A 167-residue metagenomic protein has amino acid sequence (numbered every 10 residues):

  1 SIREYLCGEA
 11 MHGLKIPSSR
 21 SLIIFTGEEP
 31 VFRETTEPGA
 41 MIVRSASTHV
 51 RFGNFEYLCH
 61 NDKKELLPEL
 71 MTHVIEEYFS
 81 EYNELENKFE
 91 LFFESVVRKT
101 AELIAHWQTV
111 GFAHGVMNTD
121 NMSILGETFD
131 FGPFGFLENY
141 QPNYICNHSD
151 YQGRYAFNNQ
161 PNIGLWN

Functional and structural regions predicted by a protein language model:
S1-E86, E102, I124-F129, F136 (+1 more regions): Conserved ATP-binding subdomain of kinase catalytic cores across diverse folds
P30, T36, T109-H114, N118-L165: Catalytic activation segment of kinase domains across protein kinase-like and atypical kinase folds
E81-E90, D150-N158: Glycine- and acidic
E90-F93, N162: Conserved N-terminal phosphate-binding loop of PLP-dependent enzymes in the Aspartate aminotransferase
E102-V110: Mobile, glycine/GP-rich and aromatic-enriched active-site lid/loop segments adjacent to catalytic centers
